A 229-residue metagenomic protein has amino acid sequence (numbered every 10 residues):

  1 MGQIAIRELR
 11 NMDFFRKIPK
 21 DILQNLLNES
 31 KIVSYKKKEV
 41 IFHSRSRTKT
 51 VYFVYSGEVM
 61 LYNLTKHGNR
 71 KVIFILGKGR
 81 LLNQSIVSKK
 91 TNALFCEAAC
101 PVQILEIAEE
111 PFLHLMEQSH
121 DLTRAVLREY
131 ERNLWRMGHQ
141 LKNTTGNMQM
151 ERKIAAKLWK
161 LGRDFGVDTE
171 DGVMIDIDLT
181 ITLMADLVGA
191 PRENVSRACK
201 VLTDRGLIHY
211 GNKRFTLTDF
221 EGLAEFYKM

Functional and structural regions predicted by a protein language model:
M1-K37, L81-L82, I86-V87: Cyclic nucleotide-binding regulatory module and flanking cytosolic helices
Q24-N25, I41-R45: Short loop/turn motifs at secondary-structure junctions and domain boundaries
I32-V33, F42-H43, K49-Y55, V72-F74 (+1 more regions): His/acidic/aromatic-lined binding-pocket segments of jelly-roll/cupin-type domains and related regulatory beta-sandwich
K38, K49-Y62, K78-G79: Glycine- and acidic-residue-biased ligand/ion/polar-headgroup-sensing regions
M60-K71: A short beta-strand-loop-beta hairpin characteristic of the jelly-roll/cupin
V72-E131, W135: Cyclic-nucleotide recognition modules
T123-L187: Polybasic "coupling" helices that flank or enter modular domains
L161-M229: Phosphate-/nucleic-acid-contacting segments
